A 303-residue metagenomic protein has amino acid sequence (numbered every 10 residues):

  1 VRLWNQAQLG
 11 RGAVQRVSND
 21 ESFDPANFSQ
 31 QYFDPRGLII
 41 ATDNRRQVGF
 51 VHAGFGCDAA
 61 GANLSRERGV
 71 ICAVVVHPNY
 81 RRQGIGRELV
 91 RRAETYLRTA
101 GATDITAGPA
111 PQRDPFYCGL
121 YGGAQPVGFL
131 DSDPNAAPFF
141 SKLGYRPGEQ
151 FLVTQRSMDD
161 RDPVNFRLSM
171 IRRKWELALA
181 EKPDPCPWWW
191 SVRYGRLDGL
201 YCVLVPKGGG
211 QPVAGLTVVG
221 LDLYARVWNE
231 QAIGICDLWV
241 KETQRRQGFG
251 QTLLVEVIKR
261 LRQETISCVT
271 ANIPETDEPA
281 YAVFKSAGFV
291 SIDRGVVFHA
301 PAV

Functional and structural regions predicted by a protein language model:
V1-N27, L38-T42, Q47, V70 (+4 more regions): Short amphipathic alpha-helix that is part of the acyltransferase structural core
L38-I40, R46-G56, V70, V75 (+2 more regions): Conserved beta-strand in the GNAT
C57-I71, R81, A100-T103, D222-I235 (+3 more regions): A conserved beta-turn-beta hairpin within the catalytic core of GNAT-like acetyltransferases that forms part
D58, G108, A124-M158, N272 (+1 more regions): Conserved catalytic-core motifs of GNAT/GCN5-like acyltransferases
V76, R82-T99, V240, R246-Q263 (+1 more regions): Conserved acetyl-CoA-binding loop-helix of GNAT-fold acetyltransferases
L97-F129, L261-I273: Conserved GNAT acetyl-CoA-binding A-motif
Y194-Y201, G208-V255, K259, E264: Intrinsically disordered, low-complexity segments enriched in Gly and acidic/Ser/Thr residues that form flexible
R246, L261-V303: Short hairpin/turn module used for nucleic-acid contact or packing/dimerization
